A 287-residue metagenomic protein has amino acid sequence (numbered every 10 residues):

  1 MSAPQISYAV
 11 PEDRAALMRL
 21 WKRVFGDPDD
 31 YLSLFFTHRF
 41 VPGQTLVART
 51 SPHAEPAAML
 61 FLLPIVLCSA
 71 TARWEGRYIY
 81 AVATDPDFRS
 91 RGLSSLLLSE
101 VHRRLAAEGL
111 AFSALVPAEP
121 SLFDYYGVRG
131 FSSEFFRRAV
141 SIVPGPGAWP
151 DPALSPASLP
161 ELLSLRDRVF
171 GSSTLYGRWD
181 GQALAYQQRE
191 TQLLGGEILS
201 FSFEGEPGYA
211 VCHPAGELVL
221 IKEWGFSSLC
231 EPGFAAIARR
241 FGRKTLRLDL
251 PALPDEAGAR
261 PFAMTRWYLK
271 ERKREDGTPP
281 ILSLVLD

Functional and structural regions predicted by a protein language model:
S2-I6: Extreme N-terminal starter segment of soluble prokaryotic enzymes
R14, R19-P52, P56-S69, T174-I198: Active-site rim helix/loop that mediates acceptor-substrate recognition in acyltransferases
L46-A48, A57, Y80-A81, E119-S121 (+3 more regions): Core nucleotidyl-transferase/polymerase catalytic module
V47, A54-I65, Y78-A83, A114 (+2 more regions): Conserved beta-strand in the GNAT
T84, S90-R103, S228-R240: Conserved acetyl-CoA-binding loop-helix of GNAT-fold acetyltransferases
L98, L105-A118, G242-A252: Conserved GNAT acetyl-CoA-binding A-motif
G127-A148, I221-D287: Active-site/acyl-donor-binding loops of N-acyltransferases
S132-C230: Amide-forming acyltransferase catalytic core, primarily the GNAT-like/NAT-type and related acyltransferase folds
